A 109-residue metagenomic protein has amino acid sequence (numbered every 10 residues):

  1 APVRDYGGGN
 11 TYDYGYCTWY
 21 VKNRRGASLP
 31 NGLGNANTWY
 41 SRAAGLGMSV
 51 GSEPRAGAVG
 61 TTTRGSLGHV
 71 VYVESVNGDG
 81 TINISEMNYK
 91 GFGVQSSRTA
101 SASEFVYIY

Functional and structural regions predicted by a protein language model:
A1-N77, I82-N88: Secreted/periplasmic proteins that engage bacterial cell-wall peptidoglycan
V76-Y109: Aromatic- and glycine-rich peptidoglycan recognition patches
